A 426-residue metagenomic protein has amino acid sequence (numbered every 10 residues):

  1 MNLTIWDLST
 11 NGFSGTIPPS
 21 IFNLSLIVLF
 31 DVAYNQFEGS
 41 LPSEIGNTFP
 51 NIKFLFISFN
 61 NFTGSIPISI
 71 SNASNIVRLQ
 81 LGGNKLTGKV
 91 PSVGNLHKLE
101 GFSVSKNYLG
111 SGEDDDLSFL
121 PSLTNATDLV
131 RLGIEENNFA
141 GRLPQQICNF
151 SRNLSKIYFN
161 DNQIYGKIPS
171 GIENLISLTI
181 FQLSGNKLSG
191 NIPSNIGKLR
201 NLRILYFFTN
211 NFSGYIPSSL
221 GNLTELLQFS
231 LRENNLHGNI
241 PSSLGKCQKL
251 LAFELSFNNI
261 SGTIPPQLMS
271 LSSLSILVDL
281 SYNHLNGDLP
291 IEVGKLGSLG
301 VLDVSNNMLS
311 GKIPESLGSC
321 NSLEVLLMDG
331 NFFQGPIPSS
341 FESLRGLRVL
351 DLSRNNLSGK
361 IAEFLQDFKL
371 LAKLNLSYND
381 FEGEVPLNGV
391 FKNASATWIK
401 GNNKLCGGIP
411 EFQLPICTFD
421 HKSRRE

Functional and structural regions predicted by a protein language model:
M1-E426: Plant-biased, solvent-exposed loop and capping regions within N-terminal extracellular ligand-binding ectodomains
